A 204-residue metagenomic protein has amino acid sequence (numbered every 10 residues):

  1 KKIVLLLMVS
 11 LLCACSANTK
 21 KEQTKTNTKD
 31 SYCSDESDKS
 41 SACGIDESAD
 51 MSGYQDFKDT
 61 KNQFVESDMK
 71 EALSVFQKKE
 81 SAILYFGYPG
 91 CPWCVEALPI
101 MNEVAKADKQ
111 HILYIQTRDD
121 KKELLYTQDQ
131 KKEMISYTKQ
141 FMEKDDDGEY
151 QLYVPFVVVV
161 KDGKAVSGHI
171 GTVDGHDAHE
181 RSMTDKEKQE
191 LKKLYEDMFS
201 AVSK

Functional and structural regions predicted by a protein language model:
K1-I3: Positively charged n-region of N-terminal signal peptides that target proteins for export
L11-A14: C-terminal motif of bacterial Sec signal peptides marking the signal peptidase cleavage site
S16-T19: Bacterial signal peptide processing site
K21-K79, E190-K204: N-terminal leader/targeting and pre-domain segments
Q77-C91, M101: Short active-site neighborhood of thiol/selenol oxidoreductases, capturing the structured segment around
F86, Q110-S136: Thiol-based oxidoreductase modules, predominantly thioredoxin-like and allied folds used for disulfide exchange
V95-D108: Typically the conserved alpha-helix immediately C-terminal to a functionally engaged Cys/Sec in thioredoxin-like
G148-K204: Non-catalytic, surface beta->alpha helical segment in thiol-disulfide oxidoreductase systems
